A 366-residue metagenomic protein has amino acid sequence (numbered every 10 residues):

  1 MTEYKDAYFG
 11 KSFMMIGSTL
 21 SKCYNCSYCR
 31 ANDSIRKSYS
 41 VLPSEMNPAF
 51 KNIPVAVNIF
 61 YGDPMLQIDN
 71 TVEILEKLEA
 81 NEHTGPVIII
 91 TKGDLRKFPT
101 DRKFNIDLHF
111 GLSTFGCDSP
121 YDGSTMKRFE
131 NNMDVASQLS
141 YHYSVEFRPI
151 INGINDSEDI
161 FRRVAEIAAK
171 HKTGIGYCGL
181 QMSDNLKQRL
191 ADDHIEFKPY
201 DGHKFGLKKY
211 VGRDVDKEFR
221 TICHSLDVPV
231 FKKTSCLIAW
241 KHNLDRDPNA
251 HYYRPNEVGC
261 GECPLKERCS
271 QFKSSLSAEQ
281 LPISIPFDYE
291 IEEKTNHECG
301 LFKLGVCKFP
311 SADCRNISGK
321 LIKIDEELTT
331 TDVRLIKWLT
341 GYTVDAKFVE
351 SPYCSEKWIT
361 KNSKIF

Functional and structural regions predicted by a protein language model:
M1-H109, C314-F366: Conserved Radical SAM active-site core
M1-T2, E73, A80, E166 (+1 more regions): Polar low-complexity intrinsically disordered regions
Y4, Y8, Y24, Y28 (+13 more regions): Sequence-level detector for tyrosine residue identity
A7, A31, A49, A56 (+9 more regions): A sequence-composition feature that detects small, non-aromatic residues
S12, S18-S21, S27, S34 (+19 more regions): Generic serine detector
P43-G206, Y210-V215: Conserved AdoMet/S-adenosylmethionine-binding subsite of the radical SAM
N185-F366: C-terminal accessory extensions appended to soluble enzyme cores
